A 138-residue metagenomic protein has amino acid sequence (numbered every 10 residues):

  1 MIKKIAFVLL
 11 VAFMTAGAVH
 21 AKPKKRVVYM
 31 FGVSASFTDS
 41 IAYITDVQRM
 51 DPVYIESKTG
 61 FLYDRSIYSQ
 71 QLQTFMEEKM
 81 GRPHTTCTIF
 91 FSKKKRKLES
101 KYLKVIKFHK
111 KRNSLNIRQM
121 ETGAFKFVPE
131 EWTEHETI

Functional and structural regions predicted by a protein language model:
M1-P23: Bacterial Sec-dependent N-terminal signal peptides
I2-K4, G60-Y63, F90: N-terminal start-of-chain detector that recognizes signal peptides and the immediate post-cleavage beginning
V11-A12, I67-Q70, K95-K97, I106: A short linear-motif detector with a strong N-terminal bias
A18-A21, Q73-E78, K104-V105: Intrinsically disordered, low-complexity boundary segments flanking structured domains
A21-S69: N-terminal secretory signal peptides
L62-E78, P83: Tryptophan-paired
G81-I138: Surface-exposed, polar helix/loop patches in the mature regions of secreted/periplasmic/lumenal proteins that form
